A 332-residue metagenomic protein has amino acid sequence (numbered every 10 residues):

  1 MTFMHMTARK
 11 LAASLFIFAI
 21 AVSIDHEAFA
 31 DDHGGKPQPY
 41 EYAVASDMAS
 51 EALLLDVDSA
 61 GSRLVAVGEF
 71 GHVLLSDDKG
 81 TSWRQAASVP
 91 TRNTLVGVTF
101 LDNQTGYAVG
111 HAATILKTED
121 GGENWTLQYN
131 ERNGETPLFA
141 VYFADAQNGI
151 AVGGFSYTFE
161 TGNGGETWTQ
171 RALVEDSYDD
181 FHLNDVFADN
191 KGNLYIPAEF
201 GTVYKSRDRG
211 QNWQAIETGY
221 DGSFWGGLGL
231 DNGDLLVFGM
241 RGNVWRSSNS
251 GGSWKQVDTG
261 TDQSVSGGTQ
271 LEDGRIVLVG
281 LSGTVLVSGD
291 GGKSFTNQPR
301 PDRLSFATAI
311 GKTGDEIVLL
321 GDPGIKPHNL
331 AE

Functional and structural regions predicted by a protein language model:
T2-S14: Bacterial N-terminal signal peptides that target proteins for export
A12-S23: Bacterial N-terminal signal peptides
H26-E332: Residue-level hotspots at or immediately adjacent to binding/recognition sites across diverse folds
